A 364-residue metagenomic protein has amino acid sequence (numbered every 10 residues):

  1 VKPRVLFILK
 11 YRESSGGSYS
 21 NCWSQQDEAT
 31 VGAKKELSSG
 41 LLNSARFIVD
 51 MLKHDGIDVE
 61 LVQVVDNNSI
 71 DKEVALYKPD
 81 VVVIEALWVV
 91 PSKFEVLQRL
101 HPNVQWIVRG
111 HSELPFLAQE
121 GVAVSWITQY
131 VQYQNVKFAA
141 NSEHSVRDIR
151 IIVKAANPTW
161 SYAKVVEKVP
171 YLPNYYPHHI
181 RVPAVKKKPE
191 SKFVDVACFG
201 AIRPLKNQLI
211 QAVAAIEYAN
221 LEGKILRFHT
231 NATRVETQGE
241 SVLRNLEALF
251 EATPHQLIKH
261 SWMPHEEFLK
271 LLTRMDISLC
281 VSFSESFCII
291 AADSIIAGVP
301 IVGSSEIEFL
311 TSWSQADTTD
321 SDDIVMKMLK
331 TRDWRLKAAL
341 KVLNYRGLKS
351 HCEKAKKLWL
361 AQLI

Functional and structural regions predicted by a protein language model:
G40-N43, L329-I364: A charged, aromatic-enriched C-terminal amphipathic alpha-helix characteristic of glycosyltransferases across folds
V131-E167: A short, active-site helix/loop in glycosyltransferases that binds the activated sugar's phosphate group
H144, K164-P183, R234-V235: Short beta-strand->alpha-helix junction loop in the catalytic core of nucleotide-activated group-transfer enzymes
A184-K206, A212-I216, H229: Conserved donor-binding/catalytic core segment of Leloir-type glycosyltransferases
I225-R244: Glycosyltransferase donor-sugar binding loop
S241-M263: Nucleotide-activated donor-binding/catalytic signature segment of Leloir-type glycosyltransferases, i.e., the conserved
F283: Aromatic "clamp/platform" in nucleotide-sugar-dependent glycosyltransferases that forms part of the donor/acceptor
G298-G303: Short hydrophobic beta-strand element within catalytic cores of glycosyltransferases and related nucleotide-activated
